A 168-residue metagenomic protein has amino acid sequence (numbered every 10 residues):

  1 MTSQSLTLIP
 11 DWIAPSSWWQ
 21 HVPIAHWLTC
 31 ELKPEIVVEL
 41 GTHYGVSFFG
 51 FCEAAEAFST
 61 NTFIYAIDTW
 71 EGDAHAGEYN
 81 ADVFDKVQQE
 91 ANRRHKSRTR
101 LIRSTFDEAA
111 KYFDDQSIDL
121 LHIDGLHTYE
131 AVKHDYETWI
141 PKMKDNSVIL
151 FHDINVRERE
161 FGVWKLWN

Functional and structural regions predicted by a protein language model:
M1-L6: N-terminal, positively charged/glycine-rich alpha-helical extensions of SAM-dependent methyltransferases
L8-S16, V22-N168: S-adenosylmethionine/decaboxylated-SAM
